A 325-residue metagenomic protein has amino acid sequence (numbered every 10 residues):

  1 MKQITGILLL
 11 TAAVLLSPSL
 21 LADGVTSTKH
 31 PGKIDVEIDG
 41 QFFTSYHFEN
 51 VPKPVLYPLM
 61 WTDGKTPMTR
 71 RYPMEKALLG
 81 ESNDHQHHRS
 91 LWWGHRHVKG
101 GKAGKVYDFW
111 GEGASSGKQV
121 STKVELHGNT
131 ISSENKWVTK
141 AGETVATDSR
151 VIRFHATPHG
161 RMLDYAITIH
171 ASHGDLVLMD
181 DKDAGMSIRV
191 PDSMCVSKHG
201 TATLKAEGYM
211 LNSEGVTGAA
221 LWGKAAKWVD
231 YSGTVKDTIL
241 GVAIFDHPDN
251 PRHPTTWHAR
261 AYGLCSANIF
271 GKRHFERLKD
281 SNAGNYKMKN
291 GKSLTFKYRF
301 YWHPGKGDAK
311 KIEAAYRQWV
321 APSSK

Functional and structural regions predicted by a protein language model:
M1-G6: Positively charged n-region of N-terminal signal peptides that target proteins for export
I7-S19: Bacterial N-terminal signal peptides
A22-H85, T157, P248, G307 (+1 more regions): Beta-strand-rich N-terminal accessory domains
E49-V51, V55-M60, T157-A202: Acidic (Asp/Glu-rich), glycine- and aromatic
D63, N135-T139, I152-A156, I169-H173 (+2 more regions): Beta-strand elements of well-folded, non-transmembrane domains
N83-H159: Extended, loop-rich substrate-binding clefts of extracytoplasmic carbohydrate-active enzymes
D175, D181-P254: Active-site/ligand-binding surface loops and adjacent short beta/alpha elements that line catalytic pockets across
I244-K325: Beta-strand-rich recognition/accessory modules
